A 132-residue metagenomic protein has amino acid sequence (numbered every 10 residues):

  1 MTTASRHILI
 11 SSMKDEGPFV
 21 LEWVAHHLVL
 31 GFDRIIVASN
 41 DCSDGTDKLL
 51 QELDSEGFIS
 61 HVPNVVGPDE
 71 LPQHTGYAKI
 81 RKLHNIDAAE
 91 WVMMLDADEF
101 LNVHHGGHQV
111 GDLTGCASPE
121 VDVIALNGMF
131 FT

Functional and structural regions predicted by a protein language model:
M1-L28: N-proximal low-complexity "stem/linker" segments adjacent to membrane-targeting elements
S11, A38-T46: Ser/Thr-glycine-rich phosphate-binding loops at phosphate-binding pockets of nucleotides, nucleotide cofactors
W23, W91, N127-G128: Tryptophan-centric aromatic hotspots in well-structured domains and transmembrane helices
D33, E90, D122: Short acidic/polar active-site loop segments enriched in Thr and Asp
D33-D41, V62-V66: Short beta-strand/loop segment that forms part of the nucleotide-sugar
D47-V92: Active-site-proximal specificity loops/subdomain of glycosyltransferases
A89-N102: Short beta-strand-to-loop acidic/aromatic patch adjacent to the donor-nucleotide binding site
H104-T132: Conserved donor-nucleotide/metal-binding helix-loop-beta segment in metal-dependent transferases, i.e., the alpha-helix
